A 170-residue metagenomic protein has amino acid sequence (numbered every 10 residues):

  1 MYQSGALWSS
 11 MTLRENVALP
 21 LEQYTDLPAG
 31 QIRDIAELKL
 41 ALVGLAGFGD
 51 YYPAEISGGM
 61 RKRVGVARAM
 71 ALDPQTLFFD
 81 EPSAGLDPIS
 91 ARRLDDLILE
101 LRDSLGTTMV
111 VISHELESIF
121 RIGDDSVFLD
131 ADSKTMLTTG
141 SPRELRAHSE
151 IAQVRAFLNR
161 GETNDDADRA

Functional and structural regions predicted by a protein language model:
M11-L19: Short coil-to-helix segment of the ABC ATPase nucleotide-binding domain corresponding to the Q-loop/switch region
A29-F48: Conserved ABC ATPase "signature" region
Y52-I56, M60: Conserved ABC ATPase signature
A71-Q75: A short, proline-enriched helix->beta-strand linker immediately N-terminal to the Walker B motif in ABC-type P-loop
L77-D80: Catalytic Walker B motif of ABC-type/P-loop ATPase nucleotide-binding domains
R92-S104: Helical segment within the ABC ATPase nucleotide-binding domain
D132-L158: Conserved beta-strand-loop-alpha-helix hinge in the C-terminal portion of ABC ATPase nucleotide-binding domains
